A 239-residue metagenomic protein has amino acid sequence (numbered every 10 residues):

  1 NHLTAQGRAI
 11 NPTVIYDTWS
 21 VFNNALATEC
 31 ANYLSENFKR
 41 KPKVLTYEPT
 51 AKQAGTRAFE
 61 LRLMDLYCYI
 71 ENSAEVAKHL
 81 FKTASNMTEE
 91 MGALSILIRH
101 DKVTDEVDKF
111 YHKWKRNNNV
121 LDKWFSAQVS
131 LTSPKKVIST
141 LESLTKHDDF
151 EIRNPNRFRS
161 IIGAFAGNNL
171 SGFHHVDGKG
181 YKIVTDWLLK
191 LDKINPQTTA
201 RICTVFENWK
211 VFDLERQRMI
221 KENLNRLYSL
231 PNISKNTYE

Functional and structural regions predicted by a protein language model:
N1-E239: Long, ordered, helix-rich scaffold segments
